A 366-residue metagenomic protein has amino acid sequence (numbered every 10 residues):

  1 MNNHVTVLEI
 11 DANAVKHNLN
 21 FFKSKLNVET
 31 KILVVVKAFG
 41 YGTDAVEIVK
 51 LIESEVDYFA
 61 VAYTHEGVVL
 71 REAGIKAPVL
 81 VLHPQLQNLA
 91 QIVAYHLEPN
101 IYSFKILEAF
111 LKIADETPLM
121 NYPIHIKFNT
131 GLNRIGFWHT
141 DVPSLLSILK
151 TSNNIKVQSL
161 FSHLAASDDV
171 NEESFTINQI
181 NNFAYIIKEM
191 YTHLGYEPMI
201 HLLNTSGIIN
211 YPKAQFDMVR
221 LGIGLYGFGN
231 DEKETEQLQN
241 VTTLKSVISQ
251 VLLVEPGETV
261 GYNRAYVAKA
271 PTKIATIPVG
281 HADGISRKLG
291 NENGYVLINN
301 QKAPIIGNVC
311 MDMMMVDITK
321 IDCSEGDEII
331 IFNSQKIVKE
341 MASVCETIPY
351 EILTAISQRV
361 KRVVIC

Functional and structural regions predicted by a protein language model:
N2, T6-I10, A14-H17, V28-M199: Active-site-proximal beta-alpha core segment in soluble small-molecule metabolic enzymes
N2-A12, K16, F39, Y63-E66 (+4 more regions): Active-site anion/phosphate-binding pocket segments in diverse small-molecule metabolic enzymes
